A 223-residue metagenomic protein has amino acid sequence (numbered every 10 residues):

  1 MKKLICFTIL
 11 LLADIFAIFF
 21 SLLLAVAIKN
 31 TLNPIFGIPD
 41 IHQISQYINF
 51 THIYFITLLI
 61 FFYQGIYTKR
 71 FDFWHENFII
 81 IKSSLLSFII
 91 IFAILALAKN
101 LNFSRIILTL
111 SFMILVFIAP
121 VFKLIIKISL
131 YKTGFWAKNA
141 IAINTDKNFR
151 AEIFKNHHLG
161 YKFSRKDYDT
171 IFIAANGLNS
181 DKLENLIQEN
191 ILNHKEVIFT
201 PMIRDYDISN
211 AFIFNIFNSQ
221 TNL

Functional and structural regions predicted by a protein language model:
M1-F7, L11-I15, L124-L223: N-terminal hydrophobic signal-anchor/signal peptide
M1-Y54, S180: Membrane-anchoring/interfacial helices and their immediately flanking loops in integral membrane proteins
F19-L22, I81-I90, T145-F149: Small-residue-rich segments of transmembrane alpha-helices in multi-pass membrane proteins, especially helix faces
N30-P34, N100, H194, S219: Short loop/turn hinge sites at secondary-structure boundaries
P39-F50, I66-I79, Y168-Q188: Short, charged N-terminal helix-start/capping segments
I44, I48, F55-N139: Aromatic-rich membrane-interfacial microdomains
